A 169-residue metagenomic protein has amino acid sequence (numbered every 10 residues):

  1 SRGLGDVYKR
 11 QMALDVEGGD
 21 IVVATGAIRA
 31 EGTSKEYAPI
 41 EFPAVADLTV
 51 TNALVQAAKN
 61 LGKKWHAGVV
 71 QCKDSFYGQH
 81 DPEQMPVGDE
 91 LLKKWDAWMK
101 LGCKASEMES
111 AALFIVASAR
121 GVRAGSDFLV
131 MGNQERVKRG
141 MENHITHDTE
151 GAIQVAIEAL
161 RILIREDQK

Functional and structural regions predicted by a protein language model:
S1-Y8: Short, small-residue-biased leader/transition segments that mark boundaries at the very start of proteins
R10-W65: Phosphate/pyrophosphate-binding betaalpha-module
V16, V45-A53, W65, D89-K93 (+3 more regions): Conserved active-site and cofactor/substrate-binding residues in soluble primary-metabolism enzymes
A27-E31, C103, L160, I164: Non-transmembrane, aqueous-exposed alpha-helical and coiled segments at domain scale
V45-K100: Active-site rim beta-loop-alpha module in soluble metabolic enzymes
A53-L61, V116, V155-E166: Generic non-transmembrane alpha-helical segments
A111-I145: Zn-dependent metallopeptidase/amidohydrolase metal-coordination segment
Q134-K169: His/Asp/Glu-rich mid-to-C-terminal helical/loop segments that flank catalytic regions of hydrolases
